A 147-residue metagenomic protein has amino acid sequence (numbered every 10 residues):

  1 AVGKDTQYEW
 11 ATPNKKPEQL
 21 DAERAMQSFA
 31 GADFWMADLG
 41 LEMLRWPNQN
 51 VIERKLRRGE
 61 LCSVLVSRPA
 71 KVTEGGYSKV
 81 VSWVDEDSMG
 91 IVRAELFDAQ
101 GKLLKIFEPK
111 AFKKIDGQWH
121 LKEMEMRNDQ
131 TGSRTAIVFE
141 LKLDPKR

Functional and structural regions predicted by a protein language model:
A1, A11, E18-R24, I106-P109 (+1 more regions): Short amphipathic beta-strand/extended segments with alternating polar/hydrophobic composition
V2-S78, D98-G101: Flexible, processing/modification-adjacent segments and terminal tails in exported/periplasmic/extracellular proteins
W35-E42, E60-R147: Gly/Pro-enriched, hydrophobic low-complexity segments that function as extracytoplasmic propeptides/linkers
